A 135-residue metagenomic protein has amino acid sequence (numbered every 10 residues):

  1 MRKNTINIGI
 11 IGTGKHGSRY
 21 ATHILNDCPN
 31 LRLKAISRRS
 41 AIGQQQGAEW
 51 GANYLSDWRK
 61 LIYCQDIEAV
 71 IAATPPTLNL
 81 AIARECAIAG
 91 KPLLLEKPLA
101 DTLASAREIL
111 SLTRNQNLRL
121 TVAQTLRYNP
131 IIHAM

Functional and structural regions predicted by a protein language model:
M1-W50: N-terminal Rossmann-like dinucleotide-binding module
N7, R32, D66-A69, P92 (+1 more regions): Structural signature of beta-strand start/N-cap positions in the alpha/beta core of ABC transporter nucleotide-binding
G12, P75, P98, Q124-R127: Structured beta->alpha junctions
G17, G43, N79, A83 (+2 more regions): A general structural signal for well-ordered alpha-helical segments in protein cores
D27-C28, C64-Q65, N129: Acidic-histidine catalytic/liganding microenvironments
A52-L112: Beta-loop-alpha module in the N-terminal Rossmann-like domain of NAD(P)-dependent dehydrogenases, especially those
A100-M135: A contiguous active-site-proximal alpha/beta segment in oxidoreductase catalytic domains
